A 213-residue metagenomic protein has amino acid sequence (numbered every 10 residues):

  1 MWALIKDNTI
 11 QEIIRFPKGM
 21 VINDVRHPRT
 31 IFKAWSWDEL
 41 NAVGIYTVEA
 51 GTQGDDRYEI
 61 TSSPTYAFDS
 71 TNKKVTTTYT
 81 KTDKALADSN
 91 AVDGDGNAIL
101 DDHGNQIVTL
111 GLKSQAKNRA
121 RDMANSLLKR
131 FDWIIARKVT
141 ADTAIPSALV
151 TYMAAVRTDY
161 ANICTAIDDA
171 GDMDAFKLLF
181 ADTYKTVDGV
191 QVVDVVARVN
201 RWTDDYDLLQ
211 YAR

Functional and structural regions predicted by a protein language model:
M1-R213: A preference for well-ordered globular domain cores that mediate specific macromolecular interactions or catalysis
